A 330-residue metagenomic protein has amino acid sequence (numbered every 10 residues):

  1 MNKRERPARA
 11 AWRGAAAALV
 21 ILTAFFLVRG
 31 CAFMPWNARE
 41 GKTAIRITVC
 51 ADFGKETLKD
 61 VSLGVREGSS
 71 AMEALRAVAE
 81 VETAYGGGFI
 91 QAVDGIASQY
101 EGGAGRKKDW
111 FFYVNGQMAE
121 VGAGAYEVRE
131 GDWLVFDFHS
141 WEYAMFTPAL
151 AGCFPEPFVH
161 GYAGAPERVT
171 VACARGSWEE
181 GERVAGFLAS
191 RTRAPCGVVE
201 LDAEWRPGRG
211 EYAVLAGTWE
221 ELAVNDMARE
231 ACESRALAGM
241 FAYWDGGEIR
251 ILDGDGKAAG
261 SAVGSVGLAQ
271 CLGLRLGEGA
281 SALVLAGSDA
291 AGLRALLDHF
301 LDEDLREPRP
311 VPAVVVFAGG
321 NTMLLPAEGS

Functional and structural regions predicted by a protein language model:
K3-V20, G30: N-terminal Sec-pathway targeting helices
P7, C31-A32, E130-S330: Solvent-exposed alpha-helical segments and adjacent loops that form catalytic or protein-interaction surfaces
L27-G41: Sec-dependent signal peptide cleavage junction
A38-V61, E156-H160, G164-E167: Eukaryote-biased recognition of intrinsically disordered, low-complexity regulatory segments
A44-C50, F111, W133-D137: Soluble periplasmic/extracytoplasmic beta-strand elements of cell-envelope proteins
M72-V121, A125-Y126: Hydrophobic, secondary-structure "cap" segments at the distal end of domains
